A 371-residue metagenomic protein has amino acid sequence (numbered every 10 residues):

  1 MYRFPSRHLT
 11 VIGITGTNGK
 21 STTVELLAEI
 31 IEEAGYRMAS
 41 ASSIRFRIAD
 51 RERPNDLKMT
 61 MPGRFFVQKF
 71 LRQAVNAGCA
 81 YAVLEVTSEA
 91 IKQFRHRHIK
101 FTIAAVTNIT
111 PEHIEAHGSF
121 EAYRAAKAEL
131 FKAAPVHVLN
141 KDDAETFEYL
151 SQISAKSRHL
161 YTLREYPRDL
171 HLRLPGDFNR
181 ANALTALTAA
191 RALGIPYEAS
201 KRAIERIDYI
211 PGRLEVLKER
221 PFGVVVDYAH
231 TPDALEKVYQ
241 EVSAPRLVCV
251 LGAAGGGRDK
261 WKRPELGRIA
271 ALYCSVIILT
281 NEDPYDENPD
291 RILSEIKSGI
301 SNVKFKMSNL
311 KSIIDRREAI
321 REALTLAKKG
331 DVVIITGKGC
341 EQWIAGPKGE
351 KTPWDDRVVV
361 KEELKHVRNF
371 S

Functional and structural regions predicted by a protein language model:
M1, A126-A133, L266-Y273: Membrane-proximal helix-turn-helix segments that form the acceptor-binding/catalytic region of lipid-linked
Y2-F46, E52-R53: Walker A (P-loop) phosphate-binding motif
R7-L9, V75-A80, K92, K100-V224 (+2 more regions): Acidic, Mg2+-coordinating active-site environments of NTP-dependent enzymes
I14, A41, V67, E85 (+8 more regions): Residue-level signal for inorganic ion chemistry
T23-V24, D50, K92-R95, E115-A116 (+5 more regions): Short glycine-/acidic-enriched loop or helix-start segments at secondary-structure transitions that form or flank
L27-E32, A74, V242, L326: Hydrophobic alpha-helical packing residues
E52-T87: Conserved nucleotide-sensing/catalytic segment adjacent to the nucleotide-binding pocket in NTP-handling enzymes
T188-Y197, R202-G212, V216-S371: ATP-dependent carboxylate-amine ligase
